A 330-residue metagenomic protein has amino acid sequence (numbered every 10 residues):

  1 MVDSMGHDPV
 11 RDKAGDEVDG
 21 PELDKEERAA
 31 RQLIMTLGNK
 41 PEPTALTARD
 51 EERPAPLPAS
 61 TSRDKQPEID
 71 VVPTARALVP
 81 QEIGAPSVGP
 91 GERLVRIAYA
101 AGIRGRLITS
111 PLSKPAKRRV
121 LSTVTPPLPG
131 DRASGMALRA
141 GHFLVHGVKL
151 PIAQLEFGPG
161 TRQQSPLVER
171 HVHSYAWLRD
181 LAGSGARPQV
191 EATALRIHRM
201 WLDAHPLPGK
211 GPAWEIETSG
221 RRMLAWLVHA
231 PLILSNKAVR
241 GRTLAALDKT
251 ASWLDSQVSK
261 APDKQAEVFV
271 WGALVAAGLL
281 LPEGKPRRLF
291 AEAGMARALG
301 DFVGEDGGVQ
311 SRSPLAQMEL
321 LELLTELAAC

Functional and structural regions predicted by a protein language model:
V2-P9, G15, D19-I152: Extreme N-terminal leader/anchor segments
S4, P9, S60-S62, S87-P90 (+11 more regions): Generic serine detector
R11, L144, K149-P151, E156 (+3 more regions): A generic structural micro-environment signature that highlights single residues at secondary-structure boundaries
S110-S134, K149-S184, D263-G278: Long, acidic, intrinsically disordered low-complexity segments
P166-C330: Aromatic-lined, polymer-binding surfaces characteristic of secreted/periplasmic polysaccharide-degrading enzymes
